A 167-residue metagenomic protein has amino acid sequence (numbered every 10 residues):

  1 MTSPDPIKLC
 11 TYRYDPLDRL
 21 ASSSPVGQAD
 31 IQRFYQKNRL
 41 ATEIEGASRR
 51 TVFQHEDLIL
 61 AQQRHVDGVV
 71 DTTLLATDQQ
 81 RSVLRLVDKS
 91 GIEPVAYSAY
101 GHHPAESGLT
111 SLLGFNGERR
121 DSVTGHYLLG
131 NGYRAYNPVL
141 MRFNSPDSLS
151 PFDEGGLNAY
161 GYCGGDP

Functional and structural regions predicted by a protein language model:
M1-D5, L9-R13, R19-S24, R39-I44 (+4 more regions): Beta-strand elements of repeat-based all-beta scaffolds
P4-I7, V26, I44-G46, D67-V69 (+4 more regions): Short solvent-exposed loop/turn micro-motifs enriched in small/polar/acidic residues
P6-R13, G27-F34, A47-F53, V69-L75 (+4 more regions): A structural detector for short beta-strand units
D15, P25, E43-I44, D78 (+2 more regions): Acidic/polar residues at beta-strand termini and the immediately following turn/coil
R50-D67, E106-N116, N137: Short, positively charged
R64-V66, G101, R119, D147-S150: Short, well-ordered turn and helix-capping elements at secondary-structure junctions
T72-G132, V139: A motif-centric feature for acidic-aromatic and gly/ser/thr-rich catalytic loops and repeats
G91-P94, S98-Y100, R134, P138-P167: Short turn/helix-capping motifs enriched in Asx and small/polar residues
